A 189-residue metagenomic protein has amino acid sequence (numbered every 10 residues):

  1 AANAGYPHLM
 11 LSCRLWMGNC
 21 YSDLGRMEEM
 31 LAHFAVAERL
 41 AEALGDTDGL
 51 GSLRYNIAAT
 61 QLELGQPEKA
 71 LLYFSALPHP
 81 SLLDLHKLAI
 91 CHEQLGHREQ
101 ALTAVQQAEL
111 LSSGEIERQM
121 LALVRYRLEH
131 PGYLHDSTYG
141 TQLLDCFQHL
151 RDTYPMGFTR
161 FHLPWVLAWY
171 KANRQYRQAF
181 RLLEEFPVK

Functional and structural regions predicted by a protein language model:
A1, Y21, A41, Q61 (+5 more regions): Eukaryotic all-alpha helical interaction scaffolds
A4, L24, L44, L64 (+3 more regions): Structural motif corresponding to the intra-repeat A-B loop/turn of tetratricopeptide repeats
P7, M27, T47, P67 (+3 more regions): TPR-repeat structural position
H8, D48, H79, E115-R118 (+1 more regions): Residue signature of alpha-solenoid helical repeat architecture, marking inter-repeat boundaries and helix-start
S12, S52, L83, I90 (+3 more regions): Residue register of alpha-helical TPR repeats
N19, A59, I90, R125-R127 (+1 more regions): Residue-level recognition of tetratricopeptide repeat
